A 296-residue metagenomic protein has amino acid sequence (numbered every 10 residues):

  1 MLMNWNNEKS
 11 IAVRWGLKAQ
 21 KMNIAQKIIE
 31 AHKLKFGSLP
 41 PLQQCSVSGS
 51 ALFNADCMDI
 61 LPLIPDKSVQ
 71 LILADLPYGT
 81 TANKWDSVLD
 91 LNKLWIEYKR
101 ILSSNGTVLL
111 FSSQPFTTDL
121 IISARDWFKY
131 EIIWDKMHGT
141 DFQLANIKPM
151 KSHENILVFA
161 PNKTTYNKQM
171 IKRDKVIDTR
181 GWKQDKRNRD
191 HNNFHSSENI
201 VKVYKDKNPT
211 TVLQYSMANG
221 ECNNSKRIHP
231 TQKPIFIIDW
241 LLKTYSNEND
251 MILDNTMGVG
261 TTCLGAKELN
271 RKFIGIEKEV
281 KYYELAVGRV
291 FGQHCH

Functional and structural regions predicted by a protein language model:
M1-K33: Basic helix-extension-helix modules of the SAP/HeH family
M1-M3, Q293-H296: Short intrinsically disordered terminal tails
K21, Q26-G275, E279-Y283, C295: Core catalytic lobe of class I
A286: Conserved SAM-binding loop
